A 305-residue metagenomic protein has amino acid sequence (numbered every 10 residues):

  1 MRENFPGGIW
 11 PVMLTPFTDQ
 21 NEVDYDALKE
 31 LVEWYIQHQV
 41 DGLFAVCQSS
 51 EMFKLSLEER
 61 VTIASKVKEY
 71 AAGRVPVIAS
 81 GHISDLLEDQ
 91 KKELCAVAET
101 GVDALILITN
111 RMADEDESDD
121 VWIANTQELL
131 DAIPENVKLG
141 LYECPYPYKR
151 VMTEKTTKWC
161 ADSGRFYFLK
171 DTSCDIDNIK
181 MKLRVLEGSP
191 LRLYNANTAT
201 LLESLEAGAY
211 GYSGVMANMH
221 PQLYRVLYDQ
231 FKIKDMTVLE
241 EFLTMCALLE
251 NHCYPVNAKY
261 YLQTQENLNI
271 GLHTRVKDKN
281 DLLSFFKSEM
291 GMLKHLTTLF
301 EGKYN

Functional and structural regions predicted by a protein language model:
R2-K149: Active-site beta->alpha loop and helix N-cap motifs at the rims of alpha/beta catalytic domains
W10-L14, H38, A209, M216-N305: C-terminal alpha-helical cap/extension of soluble enzyme domains
A27, E59, V121, N125 (+4 more regions): Soluble or luminal CAZymes and related metallo-dependent hydrolases
L28, A64, Q90, T126 (+3 more regions): A general structural signal for well-ordered alpha-helical segments in protein cores
V32, A64, L94, L183 (+3 more regions): A generic alpha-helix structural signal
L55-E58, E117-D120, M181-K182, E206 (+2 more regions): Short secondary-structure transition/capping segments
E128-V137, C144-Y254: Catalytic alpha/beta core domains of metabolic enzymes, predominantly
